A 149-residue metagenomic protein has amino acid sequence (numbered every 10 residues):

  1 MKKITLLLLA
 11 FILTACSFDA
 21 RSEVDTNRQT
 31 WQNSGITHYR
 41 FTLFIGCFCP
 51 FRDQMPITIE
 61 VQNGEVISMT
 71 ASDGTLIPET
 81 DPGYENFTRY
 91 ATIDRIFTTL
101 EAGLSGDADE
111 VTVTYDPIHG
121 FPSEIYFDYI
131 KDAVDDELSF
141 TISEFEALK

Functional and structural regions predicted by a protein language model:
M1-I4: Positively charged n-region of N-terminal signal peptides that target proteins for export
L6-L9: Sec-dependent N-terminal signal peptides
F11, T26-T30, R95-T98, A102: Charged/polar, solvent-exposed surface patches and flexible loops
T14-A15: C-terminal motif of bacterial Sec signal peptides marking the signal peptidase cleavage site
A20-G74, I125: N-terminal domain-start interaction segment
F44, T80-K149: Mature, soluble, non-transmembrane domains
